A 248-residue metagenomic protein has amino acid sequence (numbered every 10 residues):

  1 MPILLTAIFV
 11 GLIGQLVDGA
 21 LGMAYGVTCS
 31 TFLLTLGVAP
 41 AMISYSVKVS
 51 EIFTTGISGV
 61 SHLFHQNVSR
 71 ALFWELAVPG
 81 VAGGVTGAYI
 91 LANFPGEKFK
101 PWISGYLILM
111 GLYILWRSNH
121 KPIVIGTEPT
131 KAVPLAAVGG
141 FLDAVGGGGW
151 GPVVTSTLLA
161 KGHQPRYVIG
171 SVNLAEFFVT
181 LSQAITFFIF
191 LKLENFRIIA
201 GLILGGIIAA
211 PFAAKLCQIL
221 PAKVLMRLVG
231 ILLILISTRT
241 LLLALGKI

Functional and structural regions predicted by a protein language model:
M1-A20, A24-A41, S61-G146, V153-K161 (+2 more regions): Juxtamembrane transmembrane-helix boundary motif
T28-C29, Y45, I52: Short N-terminal amphipathic alpha-helix/helix-capping patch enriched in small hydrophobics with frequent Ser/Thr
P40-Y45, I169-N173: Small-residue hotspots at the loop-to-helix junctions and early N-terminal turns of transmembrane alpha-helices
V49-I57, A82, L174-S182: Membrane-embedded alpha-helical segments of transport systems, primarily multispan ion/solute transporters
T54, G151-P152: Short helical (or helix-break) motifs at transmembrane helix termini and adjacent helical loops in multi-pass membrane
Y167-T186, R197: Hydrophobic alpha-helical transmembrane segments of multi-pass integral membrane proteins, especially transporters
